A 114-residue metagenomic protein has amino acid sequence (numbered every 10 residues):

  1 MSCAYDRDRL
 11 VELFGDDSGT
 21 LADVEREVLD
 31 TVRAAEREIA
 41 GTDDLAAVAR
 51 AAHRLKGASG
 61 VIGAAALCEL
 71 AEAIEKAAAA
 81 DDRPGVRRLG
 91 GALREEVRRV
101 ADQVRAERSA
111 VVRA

Functional and structural regions predicted by a protein language model:
M1, V112-A114: Non-catalytic signal-transmission and effector/linker regions of two-component phosphorelay proteins
M1, V24-E25, V61-G63: A short, ordered amphipathic alpha-helix with a cationic face
R7-R54, G85-R108: Long, amphipathic alpha-helical coiled-coil segments characteristic of histidine-phosphotransfer scaffolds
A46-A49, S59-A80: Short, well-ordered alpha-helical segments that carry or flank key catalytic/ligand-binding motifs at enzyme/regulatory
